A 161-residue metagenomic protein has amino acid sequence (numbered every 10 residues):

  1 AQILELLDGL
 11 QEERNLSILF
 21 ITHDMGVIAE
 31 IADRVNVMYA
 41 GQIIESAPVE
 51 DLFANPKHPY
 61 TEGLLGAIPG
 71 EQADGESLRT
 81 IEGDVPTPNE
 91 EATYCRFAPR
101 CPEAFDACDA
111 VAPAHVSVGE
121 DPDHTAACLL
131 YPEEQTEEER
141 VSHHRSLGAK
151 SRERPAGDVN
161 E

Functional and structural regions predicted by a protein language model:
A1-E76: P-loop NTP-binding/switch modules centered on Walker-like glycine-rich loops
V49-P155, V159: Charged, flexible cofactor/metal-binding loops and thiol motifs
